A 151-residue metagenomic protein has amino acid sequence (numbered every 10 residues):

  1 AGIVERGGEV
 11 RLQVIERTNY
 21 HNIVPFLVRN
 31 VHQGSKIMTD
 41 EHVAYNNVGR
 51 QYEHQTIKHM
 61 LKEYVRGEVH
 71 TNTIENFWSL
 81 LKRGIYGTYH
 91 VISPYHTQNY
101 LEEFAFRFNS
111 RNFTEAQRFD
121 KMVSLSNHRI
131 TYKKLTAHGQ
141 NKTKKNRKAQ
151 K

Functional and structural regions predicted by a protein language model:
A1-K151: Residue-level recognition of single "structural anchor" positions that define or cap local secondary structure
